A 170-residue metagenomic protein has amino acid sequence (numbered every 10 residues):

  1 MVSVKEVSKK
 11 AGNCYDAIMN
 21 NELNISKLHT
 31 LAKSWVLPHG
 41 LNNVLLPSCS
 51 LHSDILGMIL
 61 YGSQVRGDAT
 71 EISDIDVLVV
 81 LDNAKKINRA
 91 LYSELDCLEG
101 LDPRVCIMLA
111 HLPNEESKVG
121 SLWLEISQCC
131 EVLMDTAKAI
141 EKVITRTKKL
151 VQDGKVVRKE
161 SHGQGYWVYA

Functional and structural regions predicted by a protein language model:
V2-D54, V65-E71, D82-A170: Catalytic core of pol beta-like nucleotidyltransferases
G57-L60: Hydrophobic/anchoring residues in structured secondary elements
D74: A short beta-loop-beta micro-motif enriched in histidine and acidic residues
V77-V79: Short beta-strand->loop micro-motif that forms the acidic, two-metal-ion catalytic signature in nucleotide-processing
